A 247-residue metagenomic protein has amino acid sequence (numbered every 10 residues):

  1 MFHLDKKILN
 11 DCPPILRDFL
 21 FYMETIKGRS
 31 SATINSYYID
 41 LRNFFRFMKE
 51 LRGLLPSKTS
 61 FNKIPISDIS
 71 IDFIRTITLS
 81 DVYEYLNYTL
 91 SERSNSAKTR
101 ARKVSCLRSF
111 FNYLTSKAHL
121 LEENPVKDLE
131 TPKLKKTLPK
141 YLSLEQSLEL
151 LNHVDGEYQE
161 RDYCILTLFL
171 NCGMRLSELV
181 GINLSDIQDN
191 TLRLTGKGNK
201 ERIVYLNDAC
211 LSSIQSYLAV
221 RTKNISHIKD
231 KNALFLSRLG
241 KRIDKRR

Functional and structural regions predicted by a protein language model:
M1-R247: Conserved catalytic core of the tyrosine transesterase superfamily
